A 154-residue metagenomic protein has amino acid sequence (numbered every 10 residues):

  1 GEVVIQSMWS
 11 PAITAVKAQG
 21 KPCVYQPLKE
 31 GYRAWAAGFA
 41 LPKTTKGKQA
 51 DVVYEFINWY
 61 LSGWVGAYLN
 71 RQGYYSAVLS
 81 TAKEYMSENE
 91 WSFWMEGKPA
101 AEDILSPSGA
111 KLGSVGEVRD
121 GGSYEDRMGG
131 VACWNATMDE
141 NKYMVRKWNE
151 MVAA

Functional and structural regions predicted by a protein language model:
G1, V16-Q19, W59-G66, Q72 (+1 more regions): Structured segments of extracytoplasmic/periplasmic soluble domains in secreted or envelope-associated proteins
G1-L28: Ligand-binding pocket segment of bilobal, Venus flytrap-like solute-binding proteins
M8-P11, A40, D51-E55, W64 (+4 more regions): Extracytoplasmic/secreted proteins, especially bacterial periplasmic and envelope-associated proteins
S10-T14, G31-R33, K46-G47, G63-W64: Solvent-exposed loop/turn segments at secondary-structure junctions within structured extracellular/periplasmic domains
Q19-K43: Periplasmic-binding protein-like
P42-R119: Mature extracytoplasmic/periplasmic domains
S108-A154: Conserved C-terminal helix/tail region of periplasmic/extracytoplasmic solute-binding proteins
